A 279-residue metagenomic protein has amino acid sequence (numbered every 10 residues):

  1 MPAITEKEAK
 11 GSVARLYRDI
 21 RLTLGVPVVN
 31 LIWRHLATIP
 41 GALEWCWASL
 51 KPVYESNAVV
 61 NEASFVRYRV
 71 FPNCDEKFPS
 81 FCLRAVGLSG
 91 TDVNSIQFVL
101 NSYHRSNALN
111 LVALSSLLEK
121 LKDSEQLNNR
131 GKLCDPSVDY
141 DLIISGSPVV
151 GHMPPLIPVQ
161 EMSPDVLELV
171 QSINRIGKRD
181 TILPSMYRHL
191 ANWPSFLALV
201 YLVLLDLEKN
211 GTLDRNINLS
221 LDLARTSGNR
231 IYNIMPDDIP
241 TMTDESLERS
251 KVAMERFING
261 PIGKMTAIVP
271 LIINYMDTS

Functional and structural regions predicted by a protein language model:
M1-S279: Hydrophobic alpha-helical segments
